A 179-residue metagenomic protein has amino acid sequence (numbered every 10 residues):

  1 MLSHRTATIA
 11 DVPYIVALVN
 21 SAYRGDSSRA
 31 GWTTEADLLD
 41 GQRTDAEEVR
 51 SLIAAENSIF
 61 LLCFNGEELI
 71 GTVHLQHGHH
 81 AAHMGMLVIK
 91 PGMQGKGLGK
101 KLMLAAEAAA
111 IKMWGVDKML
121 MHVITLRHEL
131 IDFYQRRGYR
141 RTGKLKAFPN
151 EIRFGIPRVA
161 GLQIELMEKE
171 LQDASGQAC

Functional and structural regions predicted by a protein language model:
S3-A17, G25: A short beta-loop-alpha structural element at the N-terminal edge of CoA-dependent acyl/N-acetyltransferase catalytic
N20-V49: Conserved GNAT-fold acetyl-CoA-binding loop/helix
R43-L61, A160-Q163: A short helix-loop-beta-strand connector motif used in the catalytic cores of GNAT acetyltransferases and, in some
L52, D117-I131, R136-C179: C-terminal "cap" of GNAT-fold acetyltransferases
L62, E68-Q76, H83-V88: Conserved beta-strand in the GNAT
C63, M93, G97-A105: Conserved acetyl-CoA pyrophosphate-binding loop and the N-cap/start of the following alpha-helix in GNAT-like
H77, K90-G92, K96, T125-L126: Active-site acidic-Proline motif in GNAT/NAT acetyltransferases
K101-K118: Conserved acyl-CoA
